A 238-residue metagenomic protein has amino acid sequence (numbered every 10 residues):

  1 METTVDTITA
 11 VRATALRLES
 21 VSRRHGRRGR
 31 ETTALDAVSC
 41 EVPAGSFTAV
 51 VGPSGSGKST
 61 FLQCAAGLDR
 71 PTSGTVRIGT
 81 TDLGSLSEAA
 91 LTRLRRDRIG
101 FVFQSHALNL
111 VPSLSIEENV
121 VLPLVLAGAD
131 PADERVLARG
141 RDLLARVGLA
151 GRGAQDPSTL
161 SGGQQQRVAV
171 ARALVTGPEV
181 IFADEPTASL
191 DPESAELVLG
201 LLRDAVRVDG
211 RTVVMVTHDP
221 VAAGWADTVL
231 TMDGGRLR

Functional and structural regions predicted by a protein language model:
G29, L83-G100: ABC ATPase NBD coupling module
G74-D82: Conserved ABC transporter NBD signature motif
P112-L122: Short coil-to-helix segment of the ABC ATPase nucleotide-binding domain corresponding to the Q-loop/switch region
Q155, T176, D209: Conserved signature/switch motifs of ABC ATPase nucleotide-binding domains
D156-L160, Q164: Conserved ABC ATPase signature
I181-D184: Catalytic Walker B motif of ABC-type/P-loop ATPase nucleotide-binding domains
P192-S194: Helix N-cap at the start of a conserved alpha-helix in ABC-type nucleotide-binding domains
